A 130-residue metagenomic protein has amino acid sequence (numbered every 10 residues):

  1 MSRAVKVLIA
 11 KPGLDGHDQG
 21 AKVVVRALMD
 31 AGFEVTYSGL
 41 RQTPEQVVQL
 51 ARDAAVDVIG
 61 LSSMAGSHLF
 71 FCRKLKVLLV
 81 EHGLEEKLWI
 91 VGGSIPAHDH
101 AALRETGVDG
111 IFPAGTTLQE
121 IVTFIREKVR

Functional and structural regions predicted by a protein language model:
M1-A4, L84: Short, flexible coil/linker segments at domain boundaries that flank nucleotide/cofactor-interacting
K11-G13: Residue-level signal for short, function-critical loop segments
A21-R126: Cofactor-cradling patches in redox/metallo enzymes
